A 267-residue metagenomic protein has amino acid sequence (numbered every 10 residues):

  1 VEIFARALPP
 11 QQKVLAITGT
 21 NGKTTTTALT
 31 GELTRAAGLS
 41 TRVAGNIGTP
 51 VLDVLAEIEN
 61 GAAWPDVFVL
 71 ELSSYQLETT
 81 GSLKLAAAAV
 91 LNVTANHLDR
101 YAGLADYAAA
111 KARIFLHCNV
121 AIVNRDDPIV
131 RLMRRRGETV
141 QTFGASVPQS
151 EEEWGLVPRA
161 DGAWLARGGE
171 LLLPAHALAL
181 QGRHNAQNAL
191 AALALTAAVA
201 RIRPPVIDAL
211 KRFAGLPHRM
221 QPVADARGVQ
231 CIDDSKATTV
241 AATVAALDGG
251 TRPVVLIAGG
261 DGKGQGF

Functional and structural regions predicted by a protein language model:
V1-I3, R42-N46, R125, G137-R159 (+2 more regions): Beta-strand->loop->alpha-helix junctions that form or flank phosphate-binding loops in nucleotide-handling enzymes
V1-R125, I129-T139, G250: Phosphate-binding loop of NTP-binding sites
A16-T27, D161-G169, V255: A polyampholytic, Gly/Pro-enriched intrinsically disordered region
G19-T20, N46, A145, G259-D261: Cofactor-binding loop segments of dinucleotide-utilizing enzymes, especially the Rossmann-like FAD- and NAD(P)+-binding
V54-A56, S146-Q149, A200: Active-site loops of AMP-binding adenylate-forming
D127-L132, P148-E151, K263-G266: Short, charged/polar "capping" segments at the starts of alpha-helices and the immediately preceding loops
G155-L173, L216-V223: Acidic-glycine-rich active-site phosphate/pyrophosphate-binding loop
L173-F267: Nucleotide phosphate-binding/pyrophosphate-handling subdomain across enzymes that bind or process nucleotide phosphates
